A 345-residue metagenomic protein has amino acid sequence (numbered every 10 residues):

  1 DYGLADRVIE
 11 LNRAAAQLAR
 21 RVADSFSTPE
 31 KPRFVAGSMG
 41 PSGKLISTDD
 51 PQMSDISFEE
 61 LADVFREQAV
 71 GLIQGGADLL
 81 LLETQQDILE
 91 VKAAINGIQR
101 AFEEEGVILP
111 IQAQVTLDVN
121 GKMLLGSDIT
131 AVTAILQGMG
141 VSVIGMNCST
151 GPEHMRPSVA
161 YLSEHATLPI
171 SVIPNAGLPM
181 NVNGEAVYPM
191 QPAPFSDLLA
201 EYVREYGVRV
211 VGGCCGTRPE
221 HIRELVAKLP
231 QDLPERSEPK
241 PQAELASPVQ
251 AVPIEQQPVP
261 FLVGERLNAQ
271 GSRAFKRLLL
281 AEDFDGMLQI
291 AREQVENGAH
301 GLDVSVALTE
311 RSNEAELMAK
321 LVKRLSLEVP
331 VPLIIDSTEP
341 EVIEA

Functional and structural regions predicted by a protein language model:
D1-A345: Domain-level signal for soluble alpha/beta catalytic cores
